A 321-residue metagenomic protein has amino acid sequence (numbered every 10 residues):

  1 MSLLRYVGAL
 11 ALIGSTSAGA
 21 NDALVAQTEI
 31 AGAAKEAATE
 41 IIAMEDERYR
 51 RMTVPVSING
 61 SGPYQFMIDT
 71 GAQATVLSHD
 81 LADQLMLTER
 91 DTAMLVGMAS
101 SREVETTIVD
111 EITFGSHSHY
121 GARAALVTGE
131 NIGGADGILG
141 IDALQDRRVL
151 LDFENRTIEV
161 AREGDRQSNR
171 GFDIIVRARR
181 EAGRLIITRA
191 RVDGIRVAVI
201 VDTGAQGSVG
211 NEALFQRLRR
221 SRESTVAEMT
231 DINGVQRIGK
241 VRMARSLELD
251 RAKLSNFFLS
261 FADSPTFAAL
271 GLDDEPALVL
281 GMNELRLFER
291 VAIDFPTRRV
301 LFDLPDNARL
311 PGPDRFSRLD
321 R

Functional and structural regions predicted by a protein language model:
S2, G19-R321: Pepsin/retropepsin-fold aspartyl endopeptidases
Y6-S17: Bacterial N-terminal signal peptides
